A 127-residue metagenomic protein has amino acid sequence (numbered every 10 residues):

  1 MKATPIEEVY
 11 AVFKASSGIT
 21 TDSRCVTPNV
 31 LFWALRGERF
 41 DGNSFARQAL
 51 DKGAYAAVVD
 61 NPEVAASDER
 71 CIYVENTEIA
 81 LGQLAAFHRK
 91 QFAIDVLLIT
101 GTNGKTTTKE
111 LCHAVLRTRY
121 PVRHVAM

Functional and structural regions predicted by a protein language model:
M1-Q83, F87: N-terminal leader/targeting and accessory segments in enzymes
L81-M127: Phosphate-binding loop of NTP-binding sites
